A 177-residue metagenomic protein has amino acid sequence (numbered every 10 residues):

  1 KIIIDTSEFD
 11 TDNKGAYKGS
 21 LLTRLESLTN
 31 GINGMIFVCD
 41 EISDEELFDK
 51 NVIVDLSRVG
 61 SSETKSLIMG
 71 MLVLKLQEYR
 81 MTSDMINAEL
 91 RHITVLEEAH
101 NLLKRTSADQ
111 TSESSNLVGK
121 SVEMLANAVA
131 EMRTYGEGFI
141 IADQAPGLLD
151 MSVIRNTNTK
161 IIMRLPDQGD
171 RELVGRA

Functional and structural regions predicted by a protein language model:
K1-A130, T134: P-loop NTPase motor domains
K120-A177: Conserved ATP-driven motor cores of ASCE-family P-loop NTPases powering translocation/secretion/packaging/pilus
